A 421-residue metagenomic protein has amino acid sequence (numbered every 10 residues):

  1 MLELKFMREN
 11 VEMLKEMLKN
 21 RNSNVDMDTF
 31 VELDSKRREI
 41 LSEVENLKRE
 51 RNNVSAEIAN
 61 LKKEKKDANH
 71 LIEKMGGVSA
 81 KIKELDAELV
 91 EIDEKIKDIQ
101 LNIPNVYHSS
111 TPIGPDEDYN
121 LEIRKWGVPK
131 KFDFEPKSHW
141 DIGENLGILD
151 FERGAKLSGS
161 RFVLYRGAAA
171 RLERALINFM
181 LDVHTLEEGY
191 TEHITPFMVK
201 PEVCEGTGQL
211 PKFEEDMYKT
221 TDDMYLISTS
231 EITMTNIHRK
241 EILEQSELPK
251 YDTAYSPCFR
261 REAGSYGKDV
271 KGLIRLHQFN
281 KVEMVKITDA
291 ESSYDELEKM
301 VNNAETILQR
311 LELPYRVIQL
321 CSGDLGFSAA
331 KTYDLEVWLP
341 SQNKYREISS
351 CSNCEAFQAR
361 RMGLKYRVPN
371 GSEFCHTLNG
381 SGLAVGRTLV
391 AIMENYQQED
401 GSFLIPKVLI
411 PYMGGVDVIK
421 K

Functional and structural regions predicted by a protein language model:
M1-K130, E144, I148: N-terminal alpha-helical targeting/anchoring segments
K125-K421: TRNA-recognition modules of translation machinery and tRNA-sensing kinases, especially anticodon-binding
